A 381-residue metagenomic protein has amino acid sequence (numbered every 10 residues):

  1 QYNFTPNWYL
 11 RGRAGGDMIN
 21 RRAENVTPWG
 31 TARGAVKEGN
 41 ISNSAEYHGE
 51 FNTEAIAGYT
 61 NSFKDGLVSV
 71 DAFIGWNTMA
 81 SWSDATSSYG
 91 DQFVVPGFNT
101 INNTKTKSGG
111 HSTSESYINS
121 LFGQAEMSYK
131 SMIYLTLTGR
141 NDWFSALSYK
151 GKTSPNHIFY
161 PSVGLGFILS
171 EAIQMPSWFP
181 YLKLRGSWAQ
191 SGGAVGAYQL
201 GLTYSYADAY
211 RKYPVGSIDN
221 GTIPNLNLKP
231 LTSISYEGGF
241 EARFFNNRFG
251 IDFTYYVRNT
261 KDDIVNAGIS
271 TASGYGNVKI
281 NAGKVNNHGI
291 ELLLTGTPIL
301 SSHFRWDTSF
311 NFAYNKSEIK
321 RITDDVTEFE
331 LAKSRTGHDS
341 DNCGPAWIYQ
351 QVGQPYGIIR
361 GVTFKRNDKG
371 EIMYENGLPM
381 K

Functional and structural regions predicted by a protein language model:
Q1, K105-Q124, S128, Y134-T138 (+3 more regions): Outer-membrane beta-barrel transmembrane strand signature
Q1-Y2, A55-Y59, I74, G123-Y129 (+4 more regions): Residues on the lipid-exposed face of transmembrane beta-strands in outer-membrane beta-barrel proteins
T5-N7, S62-V70, M132, S170-L182 (+4 more regions): Short loop/turn motifs that connect adjacent beta-strands in outer-membrane beta-barrel proteins
L10-A14, V70-I74, L135-L137, P161 (+5 more regions): Transmembrane beta-strands of outer-membrane beta-barrel proteins
G16-R22, N61, W76-W82, G139-S145 (+5 more regions): Transmembrane beta-strands of outer-membrane beta-barrel pores
E24-I41, W82-G110, Y198-P224, S270-V278 (+5 more regions): Surface-exposed loop/turn segments flanking beta-strands in extracellular/periplasmic regions
G34-Y134, W188, L200, I223: Outer-membrane beta-barrel transmembrane domain signature of Gram-negative proteins, especially the mid-to-C-terminal
Y89, I280, T297-K381: Conserved small-residue
